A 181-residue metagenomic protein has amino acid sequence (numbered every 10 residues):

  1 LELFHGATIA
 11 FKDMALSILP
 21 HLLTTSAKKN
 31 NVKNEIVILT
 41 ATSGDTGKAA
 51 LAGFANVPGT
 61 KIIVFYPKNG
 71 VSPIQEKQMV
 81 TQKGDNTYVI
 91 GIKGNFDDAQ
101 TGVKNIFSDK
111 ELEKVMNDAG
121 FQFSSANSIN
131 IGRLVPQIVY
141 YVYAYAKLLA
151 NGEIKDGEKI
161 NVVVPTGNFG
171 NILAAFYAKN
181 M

Functional and structural regions predicted by a protein language model:
L1-M181: PLP-dependent amino-acid enzyme catalytic core
